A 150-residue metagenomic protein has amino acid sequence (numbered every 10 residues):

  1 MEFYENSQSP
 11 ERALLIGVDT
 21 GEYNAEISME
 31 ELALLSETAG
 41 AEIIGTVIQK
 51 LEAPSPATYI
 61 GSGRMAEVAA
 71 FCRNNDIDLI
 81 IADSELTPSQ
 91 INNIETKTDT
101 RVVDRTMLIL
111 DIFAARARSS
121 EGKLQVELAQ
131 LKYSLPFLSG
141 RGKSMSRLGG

Functional and structural regions predicted by a protein language model:
M1-D111: N-terminal accessory targeting/assembly segments
L108-G150: Extended, highly charged alpha-helical segments
